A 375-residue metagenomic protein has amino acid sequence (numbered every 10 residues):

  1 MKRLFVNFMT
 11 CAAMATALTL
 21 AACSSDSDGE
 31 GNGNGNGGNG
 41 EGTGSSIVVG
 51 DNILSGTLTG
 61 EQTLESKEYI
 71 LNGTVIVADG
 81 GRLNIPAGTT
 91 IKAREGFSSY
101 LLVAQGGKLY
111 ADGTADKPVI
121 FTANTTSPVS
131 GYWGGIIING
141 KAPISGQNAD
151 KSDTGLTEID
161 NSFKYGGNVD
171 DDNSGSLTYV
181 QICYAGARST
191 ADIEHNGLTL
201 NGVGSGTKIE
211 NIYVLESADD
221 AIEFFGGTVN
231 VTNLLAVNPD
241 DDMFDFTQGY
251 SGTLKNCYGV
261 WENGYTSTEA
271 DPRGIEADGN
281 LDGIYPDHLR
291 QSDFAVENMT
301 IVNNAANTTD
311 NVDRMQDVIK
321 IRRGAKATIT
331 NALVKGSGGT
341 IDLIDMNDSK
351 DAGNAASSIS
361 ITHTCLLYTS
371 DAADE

Functional and structural regions predicted by a protein language model:
M1-T10: Bacterial N-terminal signal peptides that target proteins for export
T10-L18: Hydrophobic helical h-region of N-terminal Sec-dependent signal peptides in bacterial secretory/periplasmic proteins
L20-A22: C-terminal motif of bacterial Sec signal peptides marking the signal peptidase cleavage site
S24-S27: Bacterial signal peptide processing site
E30-N84, R94-G106, G113, T122-D219 (+2 more regions): Extracellular beta-rich repeat passengers
K117-P118: Glycine-rich loop(s) and the adjacent beta-strand/alpha-helix scaffold that form part
D371-E375: A short, hydrophobic C-terminal helix/tail in secreted or cell-surface proteins
